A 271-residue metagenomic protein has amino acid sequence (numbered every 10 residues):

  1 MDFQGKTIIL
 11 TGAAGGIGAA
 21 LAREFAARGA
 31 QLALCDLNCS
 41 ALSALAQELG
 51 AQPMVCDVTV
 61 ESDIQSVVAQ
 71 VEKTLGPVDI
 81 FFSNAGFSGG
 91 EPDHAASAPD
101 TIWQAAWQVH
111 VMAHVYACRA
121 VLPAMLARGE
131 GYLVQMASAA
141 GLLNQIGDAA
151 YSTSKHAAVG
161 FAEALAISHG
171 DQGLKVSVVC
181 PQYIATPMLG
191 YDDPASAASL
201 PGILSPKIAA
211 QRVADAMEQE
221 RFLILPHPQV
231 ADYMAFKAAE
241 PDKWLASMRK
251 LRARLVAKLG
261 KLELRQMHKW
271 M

Functional and structural regions predicted by a protein language model:
D2-L32: Canonical Rossmann dinucleotide-binding motif of NAD(H)/NADP(H)-dependent dehydrogenases/reductases, specifically
T11, V78-G86, H110, Q135 (+1 more regions): Rossmann-fold scaffold of SDR-type NAD(P)-dependent oxidoreductases
R28-A44: Conserved glycine-rich Rossmann-like NAD(P)H-binding loop of the short-chain dehydrogenase/reductase
S40, C56-S66, D100: The beta1-alpha1 cofactor-binding region of Rossmann-like NAD(H)/NADP(H)-dependent oxidoreductases
F87, A96-V115, E130, V134 (+1 more regions): Catalytic Tyr-X3-Lys loop
C118, S154: Active-site helix of classical SDR
S138: Residue(s) in the substrate-gating loop at a strand-loop-helix junction that position the organic substrate next
A166-F236: SDR active-site lid
